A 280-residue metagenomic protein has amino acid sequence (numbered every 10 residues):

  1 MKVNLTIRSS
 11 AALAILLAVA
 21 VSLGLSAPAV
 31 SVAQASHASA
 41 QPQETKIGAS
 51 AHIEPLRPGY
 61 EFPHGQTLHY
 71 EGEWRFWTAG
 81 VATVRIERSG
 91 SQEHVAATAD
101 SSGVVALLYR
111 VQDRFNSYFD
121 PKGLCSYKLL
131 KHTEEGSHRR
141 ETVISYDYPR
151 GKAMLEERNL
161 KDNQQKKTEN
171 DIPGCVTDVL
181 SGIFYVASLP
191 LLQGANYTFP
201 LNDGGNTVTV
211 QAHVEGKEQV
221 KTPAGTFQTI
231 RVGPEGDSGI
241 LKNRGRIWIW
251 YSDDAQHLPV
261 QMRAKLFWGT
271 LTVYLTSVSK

Functional and structural regions predicted by a protein language model:
M1-R8: N-terminal secretory signal peptides that target proteins for export/translocation
A11, H37-A40, E44, T168 (+1 more regions): Intrinsic structural disorder/low-complexity segments
A11-A27: Bacterial N-terminal signal peptides
V19-V21, I183, S252: Residue-level detector of alpha-helical transmembrane segments in integral membrane proteins
S22-P42: Signal peptide processing junction and immediate N-terminal pro/mature segment of secreted/exported proteins
S36-Y148, Y185-K280: Acidic, serine/threonine-rich low-complexity disordered tracts
R140-F184: Hydrophobic, well-structured mid-protein blocks that either form specific transmembrane helices
